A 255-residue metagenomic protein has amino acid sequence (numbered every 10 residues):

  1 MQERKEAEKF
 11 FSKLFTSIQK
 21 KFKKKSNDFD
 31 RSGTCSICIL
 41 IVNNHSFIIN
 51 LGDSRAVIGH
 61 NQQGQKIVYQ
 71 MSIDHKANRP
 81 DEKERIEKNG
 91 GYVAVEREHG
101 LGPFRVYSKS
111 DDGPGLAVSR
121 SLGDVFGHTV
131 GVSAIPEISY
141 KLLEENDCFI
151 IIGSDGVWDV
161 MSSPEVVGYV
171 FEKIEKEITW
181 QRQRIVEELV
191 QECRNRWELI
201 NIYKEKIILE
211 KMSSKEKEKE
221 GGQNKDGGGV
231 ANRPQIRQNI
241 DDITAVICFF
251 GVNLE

Functional and structural regions predicted by a protein language model:
M1-E255: PP2C/PPM-type serine/threonine phosphatase catalytic core, specifically the conserved beta-strand-loop-alpha-helix
